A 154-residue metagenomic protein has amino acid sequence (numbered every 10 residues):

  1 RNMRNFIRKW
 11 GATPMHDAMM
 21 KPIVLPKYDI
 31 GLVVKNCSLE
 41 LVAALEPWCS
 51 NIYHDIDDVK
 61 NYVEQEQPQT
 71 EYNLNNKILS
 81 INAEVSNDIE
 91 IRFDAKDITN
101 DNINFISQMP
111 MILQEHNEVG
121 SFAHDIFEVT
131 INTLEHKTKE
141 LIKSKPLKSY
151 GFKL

Functional and structural regions predicted by a protein language model:
R1-E40, P47-N51, P68-E84, V119-L154: C-terminal, non-catalytic tails of nucleotide-sugar-dependent glycosyltransferases
V33-S38, D55-V59, I91-T99: Structural motif
S38-A44, V59-E66, T99-N102: Short, charged/polar "capping" segments at the starts of alpha-helices and the immediately preceding loops
Y53-V63, G120-A123: A short beta-strand-loop structural module common to alpha/beta enzyme folds
T70, K77-I112, I126-F127: Short, well-ordered secondary-structure micro-motifs within conserved domains or adaptor modules
I112-V119: Surface-exposed polar/charged interaction patches
